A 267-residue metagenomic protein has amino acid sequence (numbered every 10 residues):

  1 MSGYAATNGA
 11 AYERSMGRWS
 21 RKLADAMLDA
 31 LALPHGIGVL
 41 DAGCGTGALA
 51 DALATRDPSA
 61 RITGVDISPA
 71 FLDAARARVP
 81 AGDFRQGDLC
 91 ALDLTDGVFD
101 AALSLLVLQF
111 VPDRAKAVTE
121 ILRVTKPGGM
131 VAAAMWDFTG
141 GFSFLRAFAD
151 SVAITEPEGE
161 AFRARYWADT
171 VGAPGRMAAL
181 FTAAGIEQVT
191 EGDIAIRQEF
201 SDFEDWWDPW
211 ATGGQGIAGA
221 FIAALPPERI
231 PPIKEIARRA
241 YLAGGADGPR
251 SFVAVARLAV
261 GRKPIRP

Functional and structural regions predicted by a protein language model:
M1-P34, A48-A52, F71-A74, R78: Conserved class I S-adenosyl-L-methionine
Y4-A5, T46-A48, Y166-P267: Conserved Class I S-adenosyl-L-methionine
L28, D51-A54, A115-L122, A149: A structural alpha-helix within SAM-dependent methyltransferase catalytic domains
G38-L92, A115-K116: Class I SAM-dependent methyltransferase SAM/SAH-binding core
C90-A101: A short acidic, Gly/Pro-enriched loop at the edge of an enzyme's catalytic core that lines a small-molecule cofactor
D100-R114, D137: A short SAM/SAH-binding and catalytic strip from SAM-dependent methyltransferases
A115, K126-S201: Conserved catalytic/acceptor-binding region of the Class I
